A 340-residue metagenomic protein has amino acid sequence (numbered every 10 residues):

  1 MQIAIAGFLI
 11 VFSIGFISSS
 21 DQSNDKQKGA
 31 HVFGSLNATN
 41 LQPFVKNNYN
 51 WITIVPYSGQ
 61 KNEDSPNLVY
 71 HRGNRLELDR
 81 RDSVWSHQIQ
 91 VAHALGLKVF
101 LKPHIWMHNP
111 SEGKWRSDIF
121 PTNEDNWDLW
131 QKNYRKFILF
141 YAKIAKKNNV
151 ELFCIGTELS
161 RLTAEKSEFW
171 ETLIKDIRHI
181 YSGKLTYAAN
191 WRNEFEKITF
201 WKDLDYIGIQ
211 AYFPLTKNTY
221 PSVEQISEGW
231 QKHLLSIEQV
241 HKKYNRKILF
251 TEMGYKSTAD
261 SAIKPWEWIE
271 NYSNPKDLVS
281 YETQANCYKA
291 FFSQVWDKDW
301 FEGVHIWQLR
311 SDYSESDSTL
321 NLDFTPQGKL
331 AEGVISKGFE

Functional and structural regions predicted by a protein language model:
M1-D25: Bacterial Sec-dependent signal peptides at the C-terminal "C-region" and cleavage site
S20-N47, V55: Boundary/entry segment of secreted carbohydrate-active catalytic domains
G29-H31, N67-D82, F120-R135, G156-E165 (+2 more regions): The substrate-binding groove and active-site-proximal loops of carbohydrate-active enzymes, especially glycoside
L41, S58-P110, E165-T186, E228 (+2 more regions): Aromatic-lined substrate-binding rim segments of carbohydrate-active enzymes
N50-P66, V84-T163, W307-D312: Substrate-binding cleft and catalytic face of glycoside hydrolase catalytic domains, especially the flexible beta-alpha
F100-I105, C154-A164, E171-E196, N245-M253 (+2 more regions): Aromatic-lined carbohydrate-recognition surfaces of secreted/lumenal glycan-active proteins
I138-A142, N148-T157, A189-S227, K247 (+2 more regions): Aromatic- and acid-rich polysaccharide-binding/catalytic face of secreted or lumenal carbohydrate-active enzymes
E267-I269, S273, E282-A290, Q294 (+1 more regions): Aromatic-rich peripheral "rim/lid" segments of glycoside hydrolase catalytic domains that contact and position glycan
